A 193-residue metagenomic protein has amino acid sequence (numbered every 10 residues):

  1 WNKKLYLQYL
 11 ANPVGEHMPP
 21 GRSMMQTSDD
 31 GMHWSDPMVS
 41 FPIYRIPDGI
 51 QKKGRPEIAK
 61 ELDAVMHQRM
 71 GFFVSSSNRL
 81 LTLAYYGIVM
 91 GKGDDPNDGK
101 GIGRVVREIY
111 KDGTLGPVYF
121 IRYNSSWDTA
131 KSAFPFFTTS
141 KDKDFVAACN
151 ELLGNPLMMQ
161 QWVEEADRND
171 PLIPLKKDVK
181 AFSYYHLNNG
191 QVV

Functional and structural regions predicted by a protein language model:
W1-D63, V74-V193: Beta-rich carbohydrate-recognition and catalytic domains
H67-R69: Conserved positions at the start
